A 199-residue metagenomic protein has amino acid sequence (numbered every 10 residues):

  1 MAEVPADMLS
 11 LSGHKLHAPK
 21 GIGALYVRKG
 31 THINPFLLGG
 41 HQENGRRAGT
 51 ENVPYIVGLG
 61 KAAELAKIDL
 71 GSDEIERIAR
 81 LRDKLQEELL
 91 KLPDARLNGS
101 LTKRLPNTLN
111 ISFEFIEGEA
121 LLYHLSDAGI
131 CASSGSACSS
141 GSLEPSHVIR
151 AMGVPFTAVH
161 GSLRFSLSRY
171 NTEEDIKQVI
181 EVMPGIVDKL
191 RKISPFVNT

Functional and structural regions predicted by a protein language model:
M1-T199: Pyridoxal 5′-phosphate
